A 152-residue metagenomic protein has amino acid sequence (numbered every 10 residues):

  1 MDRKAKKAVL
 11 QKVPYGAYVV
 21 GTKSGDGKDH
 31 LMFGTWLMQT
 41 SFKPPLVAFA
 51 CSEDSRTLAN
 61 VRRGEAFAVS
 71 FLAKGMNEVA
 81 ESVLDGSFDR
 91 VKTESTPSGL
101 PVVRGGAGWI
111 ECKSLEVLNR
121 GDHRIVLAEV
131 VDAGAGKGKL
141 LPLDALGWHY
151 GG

Functional and structural regions predicted by a protein language model:
M1-G152: Basic, polyanion-binding surface patches
